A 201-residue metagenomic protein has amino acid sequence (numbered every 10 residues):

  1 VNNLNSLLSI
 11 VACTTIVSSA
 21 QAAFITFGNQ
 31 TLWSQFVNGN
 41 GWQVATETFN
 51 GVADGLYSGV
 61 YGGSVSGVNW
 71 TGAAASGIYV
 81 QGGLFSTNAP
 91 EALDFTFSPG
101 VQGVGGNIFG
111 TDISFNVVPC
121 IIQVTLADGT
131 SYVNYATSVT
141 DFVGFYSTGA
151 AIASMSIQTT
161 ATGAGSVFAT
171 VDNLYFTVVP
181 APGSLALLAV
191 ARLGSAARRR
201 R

Functional and structural regions predicted by a protein language model:
V1-Q21, G183-R201: C-terminal cell-surface anchoring/sorting signal
A23-V178: Surface-exposed, well-ordered secondary-structure segments
